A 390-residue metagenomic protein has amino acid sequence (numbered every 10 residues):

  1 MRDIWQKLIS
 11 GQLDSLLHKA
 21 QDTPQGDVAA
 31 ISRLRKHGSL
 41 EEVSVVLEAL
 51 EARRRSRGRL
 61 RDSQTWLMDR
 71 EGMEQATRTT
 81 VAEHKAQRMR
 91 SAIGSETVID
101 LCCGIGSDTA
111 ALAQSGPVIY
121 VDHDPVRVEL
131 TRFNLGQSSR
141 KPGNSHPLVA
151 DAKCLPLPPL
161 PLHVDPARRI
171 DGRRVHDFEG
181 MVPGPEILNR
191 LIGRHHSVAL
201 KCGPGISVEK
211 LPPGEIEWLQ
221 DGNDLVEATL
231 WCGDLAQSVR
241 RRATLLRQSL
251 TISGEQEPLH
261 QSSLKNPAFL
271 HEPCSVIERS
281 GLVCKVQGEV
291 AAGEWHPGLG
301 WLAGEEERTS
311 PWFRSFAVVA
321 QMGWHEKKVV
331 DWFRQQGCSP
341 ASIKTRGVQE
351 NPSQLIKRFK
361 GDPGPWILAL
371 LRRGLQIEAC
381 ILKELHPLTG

Functional and structural regions predicted by a protein language model:
M1-G390: SAM-dependent transferase fold signal centered on methyltransferase-like domains, encompassing both Class I
